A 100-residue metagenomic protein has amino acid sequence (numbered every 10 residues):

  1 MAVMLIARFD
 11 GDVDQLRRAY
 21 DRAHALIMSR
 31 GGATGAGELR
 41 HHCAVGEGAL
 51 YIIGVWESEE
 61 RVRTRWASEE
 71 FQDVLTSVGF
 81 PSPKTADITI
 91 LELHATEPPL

Functional and structural regions predicted by a protein language model:
M1-Y51, V55-E69, F80-L100: Short S/T/G/P-rich N-terminal loop/turn motif that feeds into the first structured element of a domain
Q72-V78: Low-complexity, intrinsically disordered Gly/Pro/Thr-rich segments
